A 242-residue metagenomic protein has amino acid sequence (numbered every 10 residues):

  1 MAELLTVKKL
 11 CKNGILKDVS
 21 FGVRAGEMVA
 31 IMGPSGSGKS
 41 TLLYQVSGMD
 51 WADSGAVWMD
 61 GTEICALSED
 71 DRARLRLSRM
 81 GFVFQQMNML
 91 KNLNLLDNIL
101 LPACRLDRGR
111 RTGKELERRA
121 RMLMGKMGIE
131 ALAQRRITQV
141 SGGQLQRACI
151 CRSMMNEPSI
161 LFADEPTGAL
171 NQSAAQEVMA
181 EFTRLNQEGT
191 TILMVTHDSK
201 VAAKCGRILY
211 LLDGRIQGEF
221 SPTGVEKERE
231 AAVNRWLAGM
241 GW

Functional and structural regions predicted by a protein language model:
M32-P34: The feature captures the beta-strand-to-loop junction immediately N-terminal to the Walker
S47: Helix-to-loop junction immediately C-terminal to a conserved catalytic motif
G55-E63: Conserved ABC transporter NBD signature motif
E63, L100, T112-L132: Conserved ABC ATPase "signature" region
R136-V140, Q144: Conserved ABC ATPase signature
E157: Conserved catalytic motifs of ABC-family nucleotide-binding domains
L161-D164: Catalytic Walker B motif of ABC-type/P-loop ATPase nucleotide-binding domains
